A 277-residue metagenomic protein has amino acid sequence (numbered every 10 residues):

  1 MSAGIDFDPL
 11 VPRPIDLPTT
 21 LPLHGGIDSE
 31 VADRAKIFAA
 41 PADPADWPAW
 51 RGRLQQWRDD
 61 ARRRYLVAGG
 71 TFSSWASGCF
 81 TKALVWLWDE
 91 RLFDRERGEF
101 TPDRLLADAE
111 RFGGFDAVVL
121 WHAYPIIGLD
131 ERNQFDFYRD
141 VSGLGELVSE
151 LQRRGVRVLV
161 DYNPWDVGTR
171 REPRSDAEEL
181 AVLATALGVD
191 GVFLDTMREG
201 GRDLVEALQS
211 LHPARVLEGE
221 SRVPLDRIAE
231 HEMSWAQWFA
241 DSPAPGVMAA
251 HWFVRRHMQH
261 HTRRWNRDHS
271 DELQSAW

Functional and structural regions predicted by a protein language model:
M1-G26, A32-D33, G168-T169, S175-E178 (+1 more regions): Glycan-recognition surfaces
M1-V119, A123: Mature N-terminal, pre-catalytic/accessory segment of carbohydrate-active enzymes
R51, L66, P164, V254 (+1 more regions): Compositionally biased, intrinsically disordered low-complexity regions enriched in proline and serine
D60, R64-V67, R95, V119-E131 (+4 more regions): Generic marker of "main functional regions" within proteins
G69-A83, F137-L151, G155-V156, V205-E220: P-loop/Walker A phosphate-binding loop and immediately adjacent motor/lid segment at beta-alpha junctions
R95-E99, V141, N266-R267: Generic detection of long, well-ordered alpha-helical segments
D103-R202: Aromatic-lined carbohydrate-binding/catalytic grooves of carbohydrate-active enzymes
